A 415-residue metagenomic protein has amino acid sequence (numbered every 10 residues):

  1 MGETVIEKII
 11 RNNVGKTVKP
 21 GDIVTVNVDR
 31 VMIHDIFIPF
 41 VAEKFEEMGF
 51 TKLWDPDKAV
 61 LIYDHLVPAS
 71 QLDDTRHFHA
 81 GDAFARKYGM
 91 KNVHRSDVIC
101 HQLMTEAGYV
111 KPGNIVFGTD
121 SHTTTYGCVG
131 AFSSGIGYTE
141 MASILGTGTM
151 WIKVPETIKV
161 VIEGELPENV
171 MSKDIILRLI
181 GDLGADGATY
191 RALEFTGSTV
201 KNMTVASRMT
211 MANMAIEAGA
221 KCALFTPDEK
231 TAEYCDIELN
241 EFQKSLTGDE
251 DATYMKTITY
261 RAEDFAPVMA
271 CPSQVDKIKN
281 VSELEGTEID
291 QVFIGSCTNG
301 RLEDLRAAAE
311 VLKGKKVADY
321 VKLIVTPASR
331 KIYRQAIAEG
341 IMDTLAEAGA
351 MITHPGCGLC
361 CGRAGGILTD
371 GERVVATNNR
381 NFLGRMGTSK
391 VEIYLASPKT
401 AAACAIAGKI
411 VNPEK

Functional and structural regions predicted by a protein language model:
M1-K415: Fe-S-dependent hydro-lyases/dehydratases of central metabolism
